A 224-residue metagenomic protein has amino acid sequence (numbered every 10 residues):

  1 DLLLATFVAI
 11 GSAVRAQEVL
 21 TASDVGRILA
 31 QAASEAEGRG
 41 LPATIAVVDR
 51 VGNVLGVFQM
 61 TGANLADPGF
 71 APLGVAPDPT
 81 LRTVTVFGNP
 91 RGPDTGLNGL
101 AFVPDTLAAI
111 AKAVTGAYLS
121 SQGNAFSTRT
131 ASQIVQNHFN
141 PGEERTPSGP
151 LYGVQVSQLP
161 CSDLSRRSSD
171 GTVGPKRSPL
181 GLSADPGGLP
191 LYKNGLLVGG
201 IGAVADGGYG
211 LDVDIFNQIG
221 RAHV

Functional and structural regions predicted by a protein language model:
D1-G11: Bacterial N-terminal signal peptides
S12-A16: Sec/Tat signal peptide C-region and signal peptidase I cleavage site
Q17-H223: Flexible, solvent-exposed loop/hinge segments and secondary-structure transition points
